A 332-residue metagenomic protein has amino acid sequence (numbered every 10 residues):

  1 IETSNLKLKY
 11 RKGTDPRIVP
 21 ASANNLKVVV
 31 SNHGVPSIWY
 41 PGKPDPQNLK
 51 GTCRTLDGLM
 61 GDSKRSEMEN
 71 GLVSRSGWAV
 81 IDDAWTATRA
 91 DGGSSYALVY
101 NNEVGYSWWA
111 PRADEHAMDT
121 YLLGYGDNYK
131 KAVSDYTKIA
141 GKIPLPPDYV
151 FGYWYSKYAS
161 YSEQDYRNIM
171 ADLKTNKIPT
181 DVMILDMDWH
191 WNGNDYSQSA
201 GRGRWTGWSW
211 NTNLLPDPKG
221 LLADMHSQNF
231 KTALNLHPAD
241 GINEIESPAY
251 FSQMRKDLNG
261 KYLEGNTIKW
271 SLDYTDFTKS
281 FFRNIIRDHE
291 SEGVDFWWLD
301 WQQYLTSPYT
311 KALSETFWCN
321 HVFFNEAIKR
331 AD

Functional and structural regions predicted by a protein language model:
I1-P147, K157-Y158, E163, M170-T175: Catalytic and substrate-binding clefts that recognize carbohydrates or anionic sugar/phosphate headgroups
T3, K64-M68, V73-S76, I178-P179 (+3 more regions): Short, well-ordered loop/turn elements at secondary-structure boundaries
G126-N128, L214, R330-D332: Glycine-centered helix-coil hinge/cap
Y129-A132, F281, W318: Alpha-helical structural motif
V133, K219-L222, C319: Extracytoplasmic/secreted envelope proteins and their assembly/folding machinery, especially bacterial periplasmic
T137-K138, I169-A171, S209, C319-E326: Short, well-ordered amphipathic alpha-helices
P144-S307: Aromatic-lined carbohydrate-binding/catalytic grooves of carbohydrate-active enzymes
R283-S291, T310-D332: Catalytic-core region of carbohydrate-active enzymes that cleave or remodel glycosidic bonds
